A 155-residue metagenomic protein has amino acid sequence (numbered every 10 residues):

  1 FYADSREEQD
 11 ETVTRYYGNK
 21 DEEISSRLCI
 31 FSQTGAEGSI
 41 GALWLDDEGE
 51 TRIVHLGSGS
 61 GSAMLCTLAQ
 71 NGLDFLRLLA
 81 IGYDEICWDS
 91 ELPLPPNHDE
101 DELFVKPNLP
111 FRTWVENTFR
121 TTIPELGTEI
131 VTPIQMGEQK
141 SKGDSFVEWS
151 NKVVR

Functional and structural regions predicted by a protein language model:
F1-E50, S58-S60, L94, L109-R155: A surface-exposed partner-binding patch
A3, D21, L65-A69, D101 (+1 more regions): Generic detection of long, well-ordered alpha-helical segments
D10, A69-L73, N108: Alpha-helix initiation and N-capping motif
V54-L92: Compact, glycine/acidic-enriched structural inserts
C87-R112: Hydrophobic alpha-helical interaction segments
